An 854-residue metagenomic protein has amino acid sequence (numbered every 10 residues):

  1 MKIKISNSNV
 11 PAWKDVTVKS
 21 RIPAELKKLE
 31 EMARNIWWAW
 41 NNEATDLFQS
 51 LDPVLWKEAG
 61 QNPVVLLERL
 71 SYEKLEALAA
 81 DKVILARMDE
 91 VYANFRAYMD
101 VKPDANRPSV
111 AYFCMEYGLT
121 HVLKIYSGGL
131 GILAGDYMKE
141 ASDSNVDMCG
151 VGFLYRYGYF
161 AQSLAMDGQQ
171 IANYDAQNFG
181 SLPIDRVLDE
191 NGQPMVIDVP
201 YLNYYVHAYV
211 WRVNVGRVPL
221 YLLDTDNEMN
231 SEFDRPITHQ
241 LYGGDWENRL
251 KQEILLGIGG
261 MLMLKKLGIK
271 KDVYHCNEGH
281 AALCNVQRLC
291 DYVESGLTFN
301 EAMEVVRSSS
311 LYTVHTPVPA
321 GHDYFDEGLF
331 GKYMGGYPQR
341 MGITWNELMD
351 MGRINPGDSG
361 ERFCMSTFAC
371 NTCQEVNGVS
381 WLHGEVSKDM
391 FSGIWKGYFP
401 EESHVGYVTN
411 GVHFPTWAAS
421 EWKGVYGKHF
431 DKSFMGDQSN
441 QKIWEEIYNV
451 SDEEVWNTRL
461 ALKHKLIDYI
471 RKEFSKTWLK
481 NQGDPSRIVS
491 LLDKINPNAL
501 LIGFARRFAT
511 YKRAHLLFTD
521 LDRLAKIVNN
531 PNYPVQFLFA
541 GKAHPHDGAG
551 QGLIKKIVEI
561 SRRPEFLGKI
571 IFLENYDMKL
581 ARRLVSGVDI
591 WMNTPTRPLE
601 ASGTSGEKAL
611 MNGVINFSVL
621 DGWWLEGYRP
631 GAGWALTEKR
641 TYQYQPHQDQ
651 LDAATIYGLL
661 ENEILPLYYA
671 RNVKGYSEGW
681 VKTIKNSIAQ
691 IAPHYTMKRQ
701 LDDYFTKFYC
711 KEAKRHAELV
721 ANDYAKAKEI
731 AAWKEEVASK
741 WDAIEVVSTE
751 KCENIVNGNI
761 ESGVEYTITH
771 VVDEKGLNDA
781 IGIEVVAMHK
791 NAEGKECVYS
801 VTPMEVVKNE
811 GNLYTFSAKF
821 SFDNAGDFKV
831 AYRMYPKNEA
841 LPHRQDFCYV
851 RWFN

Functional and structural regions predicted by a protein language model:
M1-N854: Catalytic cores of carbohydrate-active enzymes across secretory and cytosolic contexts
